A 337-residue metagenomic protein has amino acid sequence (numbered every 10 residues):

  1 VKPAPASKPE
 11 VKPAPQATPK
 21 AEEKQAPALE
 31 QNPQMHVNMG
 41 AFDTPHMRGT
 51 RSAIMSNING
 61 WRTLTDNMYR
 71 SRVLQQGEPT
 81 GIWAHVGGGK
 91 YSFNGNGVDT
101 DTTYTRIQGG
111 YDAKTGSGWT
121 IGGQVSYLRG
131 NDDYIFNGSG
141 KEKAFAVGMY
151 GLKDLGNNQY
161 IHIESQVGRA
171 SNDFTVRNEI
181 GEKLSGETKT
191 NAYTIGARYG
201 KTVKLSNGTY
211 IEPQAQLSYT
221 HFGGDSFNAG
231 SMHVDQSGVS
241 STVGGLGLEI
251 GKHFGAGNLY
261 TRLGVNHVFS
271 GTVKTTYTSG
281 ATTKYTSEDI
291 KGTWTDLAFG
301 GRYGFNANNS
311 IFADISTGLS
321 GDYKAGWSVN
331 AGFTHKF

Functional and structural regions predicted by a protein language model:
V1-M35: Cleavable N-terminal export/targeting peptides
L29-I211, S316, G321: Outer membrane beta-barrel translocator domains of Type V secretion systems
I82-A84, I121-G123, V147, I161-I163 (+7 more regions): Transmembrane beta-strands of outer-membrane beta-barrel proteins
G89, L128-G130, S218-T220, G264-H267: Short, internal active-site loops enriched in acidic
N96-T102, N137, S171-K189, H221-T242 (+1 more regions): Solvent-exposed, glycine/polar-rich loop segments of beta-barrel outer-membrane systems
S171, K201-V203, L217-G223, F254: Short, well-ordered alpha-helical segments in soluble proteins
L205, V234-F337: Outer membrane beta-barrel transmembrane domains
S206-E212, F222-S226, G255-L259: Short, structured loop/turn "capping" segments at alpha-beta junctions
